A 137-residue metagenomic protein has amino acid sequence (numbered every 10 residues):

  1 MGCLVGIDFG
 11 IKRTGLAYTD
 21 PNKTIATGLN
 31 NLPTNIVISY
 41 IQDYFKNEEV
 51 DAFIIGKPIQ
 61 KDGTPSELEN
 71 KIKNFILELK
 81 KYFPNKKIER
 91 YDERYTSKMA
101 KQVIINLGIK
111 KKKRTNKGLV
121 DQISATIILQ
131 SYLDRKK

Functional and structural regions predicted by a protein language model:
G2-I7, I11-K12, A17-K137: Phosphate- and other anionic-substrate recognition elements at nucleic-acid/protein interfaces
